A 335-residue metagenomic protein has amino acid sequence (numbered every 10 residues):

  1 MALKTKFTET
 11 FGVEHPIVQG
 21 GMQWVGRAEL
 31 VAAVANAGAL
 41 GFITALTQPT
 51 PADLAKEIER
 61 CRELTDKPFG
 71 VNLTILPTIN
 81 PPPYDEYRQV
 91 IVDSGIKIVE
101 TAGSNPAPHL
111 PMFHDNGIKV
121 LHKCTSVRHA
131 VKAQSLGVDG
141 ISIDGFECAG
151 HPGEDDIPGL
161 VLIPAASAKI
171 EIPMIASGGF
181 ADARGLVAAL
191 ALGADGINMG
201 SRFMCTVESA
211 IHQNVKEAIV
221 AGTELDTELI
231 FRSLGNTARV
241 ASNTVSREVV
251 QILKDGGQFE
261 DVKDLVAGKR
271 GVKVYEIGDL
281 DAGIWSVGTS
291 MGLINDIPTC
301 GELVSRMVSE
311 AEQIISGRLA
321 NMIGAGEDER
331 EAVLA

Functional and structural regions predicted by a protein language model:
M1-K169, P173: Active-site entrance/lid segments in N-terminal catalytic domains of soluble metabolic enzymes
I75, E147, G179-F180, R202: Acidic, glycine-rich active-site loops and adjacent beta-strand->loop/helix elements that engage anionic groups
G153-I175, A181-A335: Conserved active-site-proximal phosphate/metal-binding subdomains
